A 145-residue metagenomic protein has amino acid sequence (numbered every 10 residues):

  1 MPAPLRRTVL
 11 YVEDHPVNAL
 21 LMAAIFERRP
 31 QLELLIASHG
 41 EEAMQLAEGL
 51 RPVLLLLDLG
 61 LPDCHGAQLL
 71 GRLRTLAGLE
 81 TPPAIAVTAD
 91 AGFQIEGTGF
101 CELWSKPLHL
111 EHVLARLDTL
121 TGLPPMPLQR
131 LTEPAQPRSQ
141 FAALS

Functional and structural regions predicted by a protein language model:
E13: Conserved acidic carboxylate
P16-L35: Two-component/phosphorelay signaling modules centered on CheY-like receiver
I36-L54: Acidic, metal-coordinating helix/loop segments flanking the phosphotransfer/catalytic sites of two-component signaling
H39, H65-G71: Acidic catalytic/metal-coordinating carboxylates
D58: Active-site residues of response regulator receiver
P62, G92: The feature encodes the CheY-like receiver
I85-T88: Hydrophobic/aromatic residues positioned on beta-strands within the core alpha/beta folds
L108-T121, Q129: C-terminal output helix
